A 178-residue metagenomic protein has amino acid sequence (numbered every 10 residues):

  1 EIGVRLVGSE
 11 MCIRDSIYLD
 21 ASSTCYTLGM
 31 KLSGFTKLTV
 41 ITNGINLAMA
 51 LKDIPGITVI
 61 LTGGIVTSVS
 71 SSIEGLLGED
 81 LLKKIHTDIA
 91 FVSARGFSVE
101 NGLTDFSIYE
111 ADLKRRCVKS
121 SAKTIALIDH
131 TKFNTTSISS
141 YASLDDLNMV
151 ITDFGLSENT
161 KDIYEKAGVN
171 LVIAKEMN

Functional and structural regions predicted by a protein language model:
E1-G8, C12-I13: Single conserved hydrophobic/aromatic residue that forms the stacking wall/gate of nucleotide- or nucleobase-binding
E10, R14, M30-G34, A142-L147: Short, surface-exposed connector motifs at secondary-structure boundaries
D15-S16, T39: Residues that mark the start of a beta-strand
S16-L32: Conserved H-X4-D acyltransferase segment
I17-Y18, G34, L47, V150: Structural signal for interior beta-strand "rungs" in well-ordered beta-sheet cores of soluble enzyme domains
L19-D20, T42, T152: Short beta-strand scaffold positions
G34-T39, G56: Conserved S-adenosyl-L-methionine
A48-N178: Conserved phosphate- and dinucleotide-binding cores of soluble alpha/beta proteins, encompassing both enzyme active
